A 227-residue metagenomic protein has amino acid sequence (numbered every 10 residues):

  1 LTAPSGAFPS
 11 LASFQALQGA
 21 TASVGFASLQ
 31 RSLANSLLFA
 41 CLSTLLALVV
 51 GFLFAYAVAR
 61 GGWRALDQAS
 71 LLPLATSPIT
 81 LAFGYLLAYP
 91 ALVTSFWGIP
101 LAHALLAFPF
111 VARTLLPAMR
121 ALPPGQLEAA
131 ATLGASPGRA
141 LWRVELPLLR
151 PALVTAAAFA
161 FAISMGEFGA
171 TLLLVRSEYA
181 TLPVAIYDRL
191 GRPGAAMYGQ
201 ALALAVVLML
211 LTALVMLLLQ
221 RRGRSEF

Functional and structural regions predicted by a protein language model:
L1, V49-L53, F83, G98 (+3 more regions): Membrane-embedded alpha-helices of multi-pass transport/permease systems
L1-A27, M165, T171-L217, R221-R224: Interhelical loop and adjacent transmembrane-helix boundary motif in polytopic membrane transport permeases
F8, G19, F26-A27, G61-L66 (+3 more regions): Membrane-interfacial helix termini and adjacent extracytoplasmic/periplasmic loops of multi-pass transporters
G25-V58, A65: Transmembrane alpha-helix signature in integral membrane proteins
T44-F52, Y56, I79, F83 (+5 more regions): Hydrophobic positions within alpha-helical transmembrane segments of bacterial inner-membrane proteins
L53-Y85, L127, L141: Cytoplasmic-entry segments and transmembrane alpha-helices of multi-pass inner-membrane transporters
F54-V58, L116-L127, A131, P137-V144 (+2 more regions): C-terminal transmembrane helix and the adjacent membrane-cytosol boundary/short C-terminal tail of inner/organellar
L72, T76, A104-L105, A112-L115 (+3 more regions): Transmembrane alpha-helices
